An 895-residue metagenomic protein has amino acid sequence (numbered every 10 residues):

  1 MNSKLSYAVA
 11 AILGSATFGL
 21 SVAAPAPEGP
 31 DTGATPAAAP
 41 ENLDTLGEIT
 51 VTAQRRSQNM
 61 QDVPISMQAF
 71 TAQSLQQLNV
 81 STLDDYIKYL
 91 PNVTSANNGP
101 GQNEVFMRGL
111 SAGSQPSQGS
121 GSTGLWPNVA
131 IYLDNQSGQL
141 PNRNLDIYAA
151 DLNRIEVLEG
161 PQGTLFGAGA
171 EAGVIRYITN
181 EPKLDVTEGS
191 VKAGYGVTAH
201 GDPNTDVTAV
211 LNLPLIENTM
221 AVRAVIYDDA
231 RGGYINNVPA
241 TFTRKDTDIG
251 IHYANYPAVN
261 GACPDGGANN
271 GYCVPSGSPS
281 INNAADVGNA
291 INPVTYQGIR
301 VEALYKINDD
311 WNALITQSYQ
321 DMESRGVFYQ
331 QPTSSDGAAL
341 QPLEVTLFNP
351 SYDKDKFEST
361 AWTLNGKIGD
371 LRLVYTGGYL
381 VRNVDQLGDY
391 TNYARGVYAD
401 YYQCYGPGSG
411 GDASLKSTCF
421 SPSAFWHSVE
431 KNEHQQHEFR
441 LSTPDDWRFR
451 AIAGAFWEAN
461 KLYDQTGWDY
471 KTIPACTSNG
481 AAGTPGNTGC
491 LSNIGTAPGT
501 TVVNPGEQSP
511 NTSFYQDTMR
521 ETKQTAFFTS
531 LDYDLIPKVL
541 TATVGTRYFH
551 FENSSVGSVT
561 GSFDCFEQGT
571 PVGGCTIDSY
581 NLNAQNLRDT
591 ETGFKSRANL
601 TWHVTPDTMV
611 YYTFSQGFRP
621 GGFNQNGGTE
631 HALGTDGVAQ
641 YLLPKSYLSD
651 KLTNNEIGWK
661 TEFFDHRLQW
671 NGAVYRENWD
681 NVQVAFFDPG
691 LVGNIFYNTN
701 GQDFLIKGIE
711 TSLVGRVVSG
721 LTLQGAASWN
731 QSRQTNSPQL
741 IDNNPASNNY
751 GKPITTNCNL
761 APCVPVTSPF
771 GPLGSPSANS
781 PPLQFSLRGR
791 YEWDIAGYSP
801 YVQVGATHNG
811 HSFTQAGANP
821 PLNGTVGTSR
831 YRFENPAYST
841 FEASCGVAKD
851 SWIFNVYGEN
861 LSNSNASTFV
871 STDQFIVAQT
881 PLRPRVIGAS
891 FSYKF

Functional and structural regions predicted by a protein language model:
M1-L78, D84-Y89, D309, A313: N-terminal Sec signal peptide and the immediately downstream disordered periplasmic leader that contains the TonB box
L83, N103-F106, G119, A170-A193 (+1 more regions): N-terminal periplasmic accessory domains that precede and gate Gram-negative outer-membrane beta-barrel machines
G119-G124, N128-E159, A209, H252-A254: Short acidic/polar hinge/loop motifs at secondary-structure boundaries that mediate gating or recognition
H200-S324, E358, K431-Q436, D445-E458 (+4 more regions): Transmembrane beta-barrel wall of Gram-negative outer-membrane proteins
T208, A361-T391, M609-S615, N626 (+5 more regions): Membrane-embedded beta-barrel scaffold of Gram-negative outer-membrane proteins
I235-A290, R325-F348, D389-H427, G467-D517 (+6 more regions): Solvent-exposed loop segments that connect transmembrane elements
I452, A542, A673-N678, Y697-G817 (+1 more regions): Gram-negative outer-membrane beta-barrel transporters
W468, A475, G720, A796 (+2 more regions): C-terminal beta-signal and adjacent terminal beta-strands/loops of Gram-negative outer-membrane beta-barrel proteins
